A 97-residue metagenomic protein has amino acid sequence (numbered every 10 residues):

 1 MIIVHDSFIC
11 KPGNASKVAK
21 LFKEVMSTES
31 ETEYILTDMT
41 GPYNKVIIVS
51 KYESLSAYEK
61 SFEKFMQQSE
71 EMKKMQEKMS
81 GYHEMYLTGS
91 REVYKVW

Functional and structural regions predicted by a protein language model:
M1-E70, S80-W97: Short S/T/G/P-rich N-terminal loop/turn motif that feeds into the first structured element of a domain
